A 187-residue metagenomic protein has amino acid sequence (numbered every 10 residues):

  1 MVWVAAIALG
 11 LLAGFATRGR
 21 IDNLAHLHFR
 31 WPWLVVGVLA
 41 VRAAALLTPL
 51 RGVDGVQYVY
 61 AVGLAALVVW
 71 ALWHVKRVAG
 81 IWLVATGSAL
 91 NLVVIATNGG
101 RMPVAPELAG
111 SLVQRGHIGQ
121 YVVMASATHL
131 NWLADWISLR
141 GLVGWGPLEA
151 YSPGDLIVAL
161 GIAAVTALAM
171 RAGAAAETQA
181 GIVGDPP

Functional and structural regions predicted by a protein language model:
M1, A175-P187: Actinobacteria-biased recognition of intrinsically disordered, low-complexity terminal regions
M1-G63: Transmembrane alpha-helical insertion/packing segments
L9, G37-A44, V62-A65, T86-V93 (+1 more regions): Lipid-exposed faces of alpha-helical membrane segments in multi-pass integral membrane proteins
L12-I21, V69-V78, A164-G173: Structural signal for the C-terminal ends of transmembrane alpha-helices and the immediately following loop
G52, V78-V84, R101-G110: A cytosolic-side transmembrane-helix exit/cap motif
G55-V62, A150-L160: Membrane-interface loop-to-helix entry segments
A66-N98: Interfacial segments of alpha-helical transmembrane regions
V104-A150: Extracytosolic (periplasmic/ER-lumenal) interhelical loops and adjacent juxtamembrane/interface segments of multi-pass
